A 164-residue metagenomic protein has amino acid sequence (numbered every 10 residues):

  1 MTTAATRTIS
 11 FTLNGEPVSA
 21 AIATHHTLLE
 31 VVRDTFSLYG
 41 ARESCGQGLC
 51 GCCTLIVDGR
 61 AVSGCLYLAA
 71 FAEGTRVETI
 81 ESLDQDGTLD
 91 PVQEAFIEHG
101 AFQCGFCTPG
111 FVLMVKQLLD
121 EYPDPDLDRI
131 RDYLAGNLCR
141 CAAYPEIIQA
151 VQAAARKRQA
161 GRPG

Functional and structural regions predicted by a protein language model:
M1-G164: Signature of N-terminal electron-transfer/Fe-S-associated modules in redox systems
